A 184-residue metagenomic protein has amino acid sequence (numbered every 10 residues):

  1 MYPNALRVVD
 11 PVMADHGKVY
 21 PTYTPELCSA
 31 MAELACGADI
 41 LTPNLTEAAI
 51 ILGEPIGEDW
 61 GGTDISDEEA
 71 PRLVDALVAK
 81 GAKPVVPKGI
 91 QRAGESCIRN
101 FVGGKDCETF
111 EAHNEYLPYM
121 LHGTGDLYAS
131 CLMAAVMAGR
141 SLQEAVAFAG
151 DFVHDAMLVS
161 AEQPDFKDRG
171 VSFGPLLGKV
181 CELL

Functional and structural regions predicted by a protein language model:
M1-R7, H16, K80-K83: A short helix->loop->beta-strand "cap" motif at the edges of active sites that frequently abuts
M13-D15, E47, G89-A93, E115-P118 (+1 more regions): Glycine-rich beta-alpha junction loops
V19-T109: Conserved phosphate/ATP/ADP-binding segment of small-molecule kinases
E108-T109, A135-A149: Phosphate-handling active-site elements
T109-G123: Short pre-catalytic strand/loop immediately N-terminal to key active-site residues, enriched for Gly-Thr
Y119-L142: Short, small-residue alpha-helix embedded
Q143-L184: Charged C-terminal helix
